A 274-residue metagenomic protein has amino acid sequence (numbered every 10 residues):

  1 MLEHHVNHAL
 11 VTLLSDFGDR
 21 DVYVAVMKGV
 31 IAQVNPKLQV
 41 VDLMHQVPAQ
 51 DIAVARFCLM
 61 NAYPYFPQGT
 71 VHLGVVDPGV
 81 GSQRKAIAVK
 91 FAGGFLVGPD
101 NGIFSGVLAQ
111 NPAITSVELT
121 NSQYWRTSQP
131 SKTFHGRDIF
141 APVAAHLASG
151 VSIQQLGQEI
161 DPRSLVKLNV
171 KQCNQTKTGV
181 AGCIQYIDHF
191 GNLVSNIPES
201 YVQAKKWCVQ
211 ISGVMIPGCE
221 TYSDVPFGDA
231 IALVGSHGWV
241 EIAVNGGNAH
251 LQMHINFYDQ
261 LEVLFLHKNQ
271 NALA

Functional and structural regions predicted by a protein language model:
M1-Q83: N-terminal glycine-/serine-/threonine-rich phosphate-binding loop
A9-T12, L38-V41, T70-L73, A86-A88 (+9 more regions): Structural motif
V22, V26, N35, Q50 (+6 more regions): Conserved active-site and cofactor/substrate-binding residues in soluble primary-metabolism enzymes
V34-K37, A62-F66, Q110, H146-Q154: Change "in soluble alpha/beta enzymes" to "in soluble alpha/beta proteins
V34-K37, V54, P67-G69, G74-V75 (+1 more regions): Active-site histidine-anchored catalytic micro-motif
T127-N196, Y201: Anionic-ligand-binding alpha/beta catalytic cores of soluble enzymes and soluble regulatory domains that recognize
V194-H254: A conserved acidic, glycine/proline-rich C-terminal tail/linker
N248-A274: Pepsin/retropepsin-fold aspartyl endopeptidases
